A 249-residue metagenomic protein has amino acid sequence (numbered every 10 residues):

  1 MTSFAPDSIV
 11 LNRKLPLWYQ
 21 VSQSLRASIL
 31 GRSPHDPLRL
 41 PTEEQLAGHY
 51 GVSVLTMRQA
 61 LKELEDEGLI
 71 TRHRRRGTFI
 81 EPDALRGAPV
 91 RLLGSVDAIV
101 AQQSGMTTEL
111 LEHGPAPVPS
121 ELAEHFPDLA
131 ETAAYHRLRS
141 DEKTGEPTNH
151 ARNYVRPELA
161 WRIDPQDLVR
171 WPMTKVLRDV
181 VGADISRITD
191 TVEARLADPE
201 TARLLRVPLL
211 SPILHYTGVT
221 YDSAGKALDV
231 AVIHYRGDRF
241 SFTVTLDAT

Functional and structural regions predicted by a protein language model:
M1-V52: Extreme N-terminal segment that seeds HTH/winged-HTH DNA-binding domains in transcriptional regulators
N12, P16, Q20, G87-V90 (+2 more regions): Residues at secondary-structure transition points
W18, T42, F79-L93: Short, cationic-aromatic polyanion-contact patches
T56: Residues in the helix-turn-helix
L61-K62: Short, hydrophobic-biased segments on the C-terminal half of alpha helices that form "recognition helices"
D66-R75, E81: Beta-hairpin "wing" of winged helix-turn-helix
L85-L93, D97-S104, E109, G114-V118: A short, N-terminal "cap"/entry segment at the start of jelly-roll beta-barrel domains of the cupin/DSBH fold
M106-T249: C-terminal all-alpha effector/ligand-binding and dimerization domain of prokaryotic HTH-type transcriptional repressors
